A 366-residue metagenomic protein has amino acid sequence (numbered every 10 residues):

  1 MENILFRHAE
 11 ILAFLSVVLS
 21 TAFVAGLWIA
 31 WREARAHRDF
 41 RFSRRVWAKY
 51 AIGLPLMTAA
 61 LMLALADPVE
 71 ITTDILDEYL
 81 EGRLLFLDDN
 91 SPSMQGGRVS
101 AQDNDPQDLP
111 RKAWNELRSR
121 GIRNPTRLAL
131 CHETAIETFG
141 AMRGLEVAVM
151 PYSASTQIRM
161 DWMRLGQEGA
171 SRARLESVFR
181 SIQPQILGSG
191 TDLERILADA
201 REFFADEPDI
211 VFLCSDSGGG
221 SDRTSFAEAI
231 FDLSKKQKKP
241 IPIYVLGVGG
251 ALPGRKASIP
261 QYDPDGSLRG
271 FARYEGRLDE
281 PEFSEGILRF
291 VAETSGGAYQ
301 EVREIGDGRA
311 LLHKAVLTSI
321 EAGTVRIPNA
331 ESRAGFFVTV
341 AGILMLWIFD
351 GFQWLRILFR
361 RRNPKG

Functional and structural regions predicted by a protein language model:
M1-D77, T318-G366: C-terminal signal-anchor/stop-transfer transmembrane helix together with its immediate cytosolic, Lys/Arg-enriched
L61, D88-S91, C131, V149-A154 (+4 more regions): DG-centered beta-turn motif at the end of beta-strands
E78-W162, I196-L197, I210-C214: Von Willebrand factor
P92, I136-G144, R180, P184 (+4 more regions): Sec-exported extracytoplasmic/periplasmic mature domains
W114-L128, R180-G188, S217-G220, Y274-D279 (+1 more regions): Second-shell loop/turn segments in exported
N124-P125, L130-I136, T156-M160, R164-D209 (+4 more regions): Von Willebrand factor
P184, T191, S217-F290, T294: VWA/integrin I-like adhesion module and closely mimicked acidic/polar interface patches used
G286-V316: Extended, hydrophilic extramembrane loops/domains of integral membrane proteins
